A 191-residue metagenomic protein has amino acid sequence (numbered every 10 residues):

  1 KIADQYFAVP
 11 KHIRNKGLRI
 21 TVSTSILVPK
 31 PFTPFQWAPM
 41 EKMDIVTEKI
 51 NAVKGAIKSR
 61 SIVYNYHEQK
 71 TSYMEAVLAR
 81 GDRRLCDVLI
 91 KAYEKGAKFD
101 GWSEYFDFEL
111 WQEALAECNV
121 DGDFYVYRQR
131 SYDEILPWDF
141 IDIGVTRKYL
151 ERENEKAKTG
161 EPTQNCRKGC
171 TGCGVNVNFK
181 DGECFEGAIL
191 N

Functional and structural regions predicted by a protein language model:
K1-A3, F35-V46, L78-L85, I189: Short secondary-structure boundary/capping segments
K1-T33, I45-Q69: Conserved C-terminal portion of the radical SAM core fold that forms the substrate/S-adenosylmethionine-binding
A56-N191: Radical SAM enzyme core and accessory elements
